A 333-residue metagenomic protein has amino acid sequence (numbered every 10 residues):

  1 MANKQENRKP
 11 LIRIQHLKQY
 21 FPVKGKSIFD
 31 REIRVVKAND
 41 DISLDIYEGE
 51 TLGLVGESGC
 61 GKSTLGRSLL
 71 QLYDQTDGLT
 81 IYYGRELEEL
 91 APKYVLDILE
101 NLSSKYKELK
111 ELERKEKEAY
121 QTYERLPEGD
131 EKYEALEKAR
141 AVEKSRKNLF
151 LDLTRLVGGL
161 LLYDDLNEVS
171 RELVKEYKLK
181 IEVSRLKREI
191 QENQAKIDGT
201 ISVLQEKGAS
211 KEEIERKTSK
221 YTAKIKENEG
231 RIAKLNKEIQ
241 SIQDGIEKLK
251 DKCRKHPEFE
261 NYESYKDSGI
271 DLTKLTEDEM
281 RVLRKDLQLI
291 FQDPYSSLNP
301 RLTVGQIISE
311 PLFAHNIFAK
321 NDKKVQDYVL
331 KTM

Functional and structural regions predicted by a protein language model:
M1-M333: ABC transporter nucleotide-binding domains
